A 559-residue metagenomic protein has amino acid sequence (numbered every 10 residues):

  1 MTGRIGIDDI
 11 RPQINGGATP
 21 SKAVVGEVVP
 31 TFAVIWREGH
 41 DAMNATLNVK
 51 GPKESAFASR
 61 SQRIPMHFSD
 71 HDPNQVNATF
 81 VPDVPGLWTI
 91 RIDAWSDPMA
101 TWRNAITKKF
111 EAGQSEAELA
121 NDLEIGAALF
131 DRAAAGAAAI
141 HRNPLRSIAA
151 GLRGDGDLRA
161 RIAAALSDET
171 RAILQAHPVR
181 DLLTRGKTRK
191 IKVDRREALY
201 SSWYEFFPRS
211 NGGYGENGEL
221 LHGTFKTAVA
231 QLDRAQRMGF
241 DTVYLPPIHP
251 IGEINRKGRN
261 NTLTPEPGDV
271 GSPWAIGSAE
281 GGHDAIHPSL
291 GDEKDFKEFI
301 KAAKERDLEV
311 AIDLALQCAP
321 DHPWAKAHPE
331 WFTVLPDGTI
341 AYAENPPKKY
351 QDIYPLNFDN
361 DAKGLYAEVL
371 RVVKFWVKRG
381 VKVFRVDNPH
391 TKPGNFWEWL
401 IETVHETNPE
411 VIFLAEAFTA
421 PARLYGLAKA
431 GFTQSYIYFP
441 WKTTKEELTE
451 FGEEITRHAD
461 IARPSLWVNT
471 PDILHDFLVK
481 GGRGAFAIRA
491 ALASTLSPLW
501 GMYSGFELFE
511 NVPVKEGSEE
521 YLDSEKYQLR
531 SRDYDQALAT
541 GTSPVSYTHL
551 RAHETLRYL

Functional and structural regions predicted by a protein language model:
M1-E38, A100-A133, A137: Non-catalytic, glycine-rich low-complexity segments
F68-E118, H141, G151-Q175: Extended acidic/polar, glycine-enriched regions that form or flank non-catalytic beta-rich accessory modules
D122-F130, A134, T170, P178-Q231 (+1 more regions): An acidic-aromatic substrate-binding cleft motif
S202-E205, S210-G223, I251-K294, K326-N360 (+1 more regions): Aromatic- and acidic-residue-enriched carbohydrate-binding clefts of CAZyme catalytic domains
L232-P247, S278-K326, E330-V334, G364-V381 (+1 more regions): Substrate-binding cleft of carbohydrate-active enzyme catalytic domains
D387-P464, V512-V545: Active-site-proximal helices and loops of the catalytic beta/alpha 8
V468-P471, F477-G484, I488-A539: Aromatic/acidic polysaccharide-binding cleft in carbohydrate-active enzymes
T548-Y558: Conserved small/polar residues in nucleotide/adenosyl-binding loops
